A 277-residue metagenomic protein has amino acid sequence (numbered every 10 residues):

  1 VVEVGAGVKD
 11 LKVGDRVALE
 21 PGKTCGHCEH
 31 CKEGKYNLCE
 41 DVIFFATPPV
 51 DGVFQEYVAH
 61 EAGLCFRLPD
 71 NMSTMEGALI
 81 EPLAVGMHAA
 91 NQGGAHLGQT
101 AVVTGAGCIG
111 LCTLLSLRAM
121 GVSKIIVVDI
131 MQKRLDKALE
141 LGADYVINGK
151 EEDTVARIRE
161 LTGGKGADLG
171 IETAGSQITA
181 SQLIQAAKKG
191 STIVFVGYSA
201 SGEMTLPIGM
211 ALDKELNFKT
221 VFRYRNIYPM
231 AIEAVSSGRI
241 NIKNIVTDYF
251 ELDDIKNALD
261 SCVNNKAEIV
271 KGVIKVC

Functional and structural regions predicted by a protein language model:
V1-E29, L64, P69-N71: Glycine-rich beta-strand-centered segment in the early N-terminal region that forms part of a ligand/cofactor-binding
V2, I125-I126, V194, K219: Conserved beta-strand positions in the Rossmann-like core of class I SAM-dependent methyltransferases
E3-G7, G105, V276: A residue-level detector for short acidic-glycine micro-motifs
A18-L19, V102, V194: Hydrophobic beta-strand signal
G63, M72-E152, A156: Mid-domain Rossmann-like dinucleotide-binding core that forms the NAD(H)/NADP(H) cofactor-binding site
G93-L97, D136-N217: Glycine-rich cofactor phosphate-binding loops and adjacent beta1-alpha1 units of small-molecule cofactor enzyme domains
S181-Q185, R225-C277: C-terminal hydrophobic helical "lid"/dimerization subdomain of Rossmann-like NAD(P)H-dependent oxidoreductases
S191-V194, L206-I245: Rossmann-fold dehydrogenase core element
